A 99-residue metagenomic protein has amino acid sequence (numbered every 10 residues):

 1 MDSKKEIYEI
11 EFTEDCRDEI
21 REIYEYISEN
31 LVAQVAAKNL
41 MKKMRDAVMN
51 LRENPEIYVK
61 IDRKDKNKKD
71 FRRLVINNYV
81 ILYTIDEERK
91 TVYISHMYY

Functional and structural regions predicted by a protein language model:
M1-K43: Arg/Lys-rich, positively charged N-terminal/basic patches that mediate binding to nucleic acids
S3, L31, I76-Y99: Enriched for short, Lys/Arg-rich terminal
Y24, R52-V59: Short amphipathic alpha-helical interaction/hinge segments
S28-V32, E56, R63: Short, flexible helix-adjacent loops and helix caps
K38-L40, K60-N67, S95-H96: Solvent-exposed interaction patches of small proteins and small membrane subunits
K42-E53: Compact soluble domain cores
I57-E88: Basic/aromatic recognition patch in beta-strand/loop cores that engages polyanionic ligands
